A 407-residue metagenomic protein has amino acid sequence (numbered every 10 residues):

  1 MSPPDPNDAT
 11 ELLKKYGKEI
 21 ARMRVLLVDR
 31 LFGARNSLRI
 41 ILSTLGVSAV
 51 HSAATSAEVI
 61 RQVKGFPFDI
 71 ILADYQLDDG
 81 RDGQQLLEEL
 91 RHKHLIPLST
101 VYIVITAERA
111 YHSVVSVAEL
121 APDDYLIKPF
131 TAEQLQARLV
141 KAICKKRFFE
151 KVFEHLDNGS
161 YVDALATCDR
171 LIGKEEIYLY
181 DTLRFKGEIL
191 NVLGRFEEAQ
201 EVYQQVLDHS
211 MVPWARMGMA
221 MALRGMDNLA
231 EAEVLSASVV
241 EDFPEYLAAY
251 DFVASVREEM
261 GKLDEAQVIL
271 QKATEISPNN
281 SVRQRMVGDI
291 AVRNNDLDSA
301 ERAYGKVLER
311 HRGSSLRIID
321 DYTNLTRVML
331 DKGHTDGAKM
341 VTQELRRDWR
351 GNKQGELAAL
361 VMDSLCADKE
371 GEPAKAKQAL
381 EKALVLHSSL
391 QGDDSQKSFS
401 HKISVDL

Functional and structural regions predicted by a protein language model:
P6, Y16-I20, I143-K186, L190-R195: CheY-like receiver
I20-A34, L38-L42: Conserved acidic segment of CheY-like receiver
S52-I70, D78, E197, Q204: Acidic, metal-coordinating helix/loop segments flanking the phosphotransfer/catalytic sites of two-component signaling
A73-R91, L98: Conserved phosphotransfer microenvironments
Q84-Q85, L98, E108-D124: Alpha4 helix (beta4-alpha4-beta5 surface) of REC/receiver domains from two-component response regulators
F130-L139: C-terminal output helix
E197-S404: Flexible loop/N-cap segments at domain edges
